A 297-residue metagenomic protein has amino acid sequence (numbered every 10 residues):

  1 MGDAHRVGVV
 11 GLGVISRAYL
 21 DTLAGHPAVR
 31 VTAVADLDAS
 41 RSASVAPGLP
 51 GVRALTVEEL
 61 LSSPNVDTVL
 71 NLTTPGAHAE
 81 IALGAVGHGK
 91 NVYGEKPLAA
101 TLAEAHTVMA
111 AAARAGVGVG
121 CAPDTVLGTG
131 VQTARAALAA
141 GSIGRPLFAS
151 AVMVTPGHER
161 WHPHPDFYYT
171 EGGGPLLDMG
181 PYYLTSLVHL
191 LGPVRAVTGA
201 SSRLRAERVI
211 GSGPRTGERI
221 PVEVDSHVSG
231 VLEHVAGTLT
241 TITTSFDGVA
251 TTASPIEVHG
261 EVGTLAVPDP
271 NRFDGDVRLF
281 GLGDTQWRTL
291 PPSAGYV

Functional and structural regions predicted by a protein language model:
M1-L49: N-terminal Rossmann-like dinucleotide-binding module
V29-V31, V66, P146, V194: Core-facing hydrophobic residues within beta-strands of well-ordered domains
G51-E59: Conserved SAM-binding strand-loop segment of SAM-dependent methyltransferases
D67-T68, T74-P75, A79-V126, G141: Beta-strand-loop-alpha-helix segment that lines the small-molecule cofactor/substrate pocket of alpha/beta enzymes
Y93-G94, V119-C121, S150, I242 (+1 more regions): Hydrophobic residues in well-ordered beta-strands that form the structural core
T125-I220: Predominantly a Rossmann-like dinucleotide-binding segment in NAD(P)-dependent oxidoreductases
T185-D276: Contiguous beta-strand/loop segments that form the cofactor/metal-binding neighborhood of enzyme cores
I256, A266, F273, G283-V297: C-terminal helical cap and adjacent loop that interface with cofactors, partners, or active-site loops
